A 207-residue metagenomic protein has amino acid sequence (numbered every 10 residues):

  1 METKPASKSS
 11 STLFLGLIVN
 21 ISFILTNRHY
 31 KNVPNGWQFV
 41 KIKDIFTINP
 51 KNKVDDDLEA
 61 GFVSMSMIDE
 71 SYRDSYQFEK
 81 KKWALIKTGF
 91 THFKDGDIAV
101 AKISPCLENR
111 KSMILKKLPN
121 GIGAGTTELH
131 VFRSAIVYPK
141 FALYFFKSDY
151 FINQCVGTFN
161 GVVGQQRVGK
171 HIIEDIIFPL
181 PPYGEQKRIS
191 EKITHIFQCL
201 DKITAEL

Functional and structural regions predicted by a protein language model:
M1-K4, T12-K53, P179, Y183-E191 (+1 more regions): Non-catalytic DNA-recognition/assembly elements of restriction-modification systems
F23, D55-F62, G157-F159: Short coil/turn segments at secondary-structure boundaries
F23, I122-A124, V168-H171: Short, flexible turn/loop "capping" segments at secondary-structure junctions
Y30-N32, H130-S134, E174-L180: Short, well-ordered beta-strand elements within core beta-sheets of diverse protein domains
K43-V54, G61-I98: Sequence-specific dsDNA recognition surfaces
I45-N49, A99-K102, C106, A135 (+4 more regions): Generic, well-ordered alpha-helical scaffold segments in large soluble proteins
T88-K147, G161-G164: A short beta-sheet element
S148-I176: Specificity-determining recognition surfaces
